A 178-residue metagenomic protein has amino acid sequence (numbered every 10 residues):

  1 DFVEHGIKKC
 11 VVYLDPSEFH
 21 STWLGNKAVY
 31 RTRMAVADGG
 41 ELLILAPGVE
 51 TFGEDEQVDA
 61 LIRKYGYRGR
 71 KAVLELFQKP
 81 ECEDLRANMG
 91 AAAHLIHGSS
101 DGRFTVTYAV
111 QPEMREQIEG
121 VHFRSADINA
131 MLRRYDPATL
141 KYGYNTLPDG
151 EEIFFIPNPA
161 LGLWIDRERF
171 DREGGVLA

Functional and structural regions predicted by a protein language model:
D1, K27-R31, R86-G98, D127-L147: A short, acidic, amphipathic alpha-helical segment used as a generic capping/interface helix at domain edges
D1-H20: Accessory "access/gating" subregions that flank catalytic or transport cores
H5-G6, V36-D38, P148-G150: Short, well-ordered loop/turn elements at secondary-structure boundaries
K9-Y13, L43, F154-F155: Structural motif
C10-L14, K71-Q78, V121-S125: A generic short-segment signal for beta-strand/edge and adjacent turn/coil regions
D15-F19, G48-T51, N158-L163: Gly/Ser/Thr-rich loops at beta-strand to alpha-helix junctions that form or flank small-molecule/cofactor-binding
F19-R115: C-terminal catalytic subdomain
D101-A178: Extended hydrophobic packing segments that form well-structured cores
